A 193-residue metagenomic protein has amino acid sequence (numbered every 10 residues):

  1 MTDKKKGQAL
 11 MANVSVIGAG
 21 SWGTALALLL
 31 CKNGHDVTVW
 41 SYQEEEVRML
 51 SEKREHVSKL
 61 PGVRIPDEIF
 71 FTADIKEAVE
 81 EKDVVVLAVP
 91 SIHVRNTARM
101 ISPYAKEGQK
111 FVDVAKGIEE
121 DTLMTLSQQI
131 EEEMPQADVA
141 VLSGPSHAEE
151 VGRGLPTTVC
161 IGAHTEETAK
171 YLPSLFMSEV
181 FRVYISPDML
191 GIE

Functional and structural regions predicted by a protein language model:
K4-P61, F70-A73: NAD(P)+-binding Rossmann beta1-loop-alpha1 motif at the extreme N-terminus of oxidoreductases
V14, V37, A137-V139, V183: Hydrophobic anchor at the start of a short beta-strand that flanks the dinucleotide cofactor-binding loop
I65, T72-E80, V84-P156, L172-S174: Rossmann-like NAD(P)(H) cofactor-binding subdomain of soluble oxidoreductases
E68-F70, F181: Short, conserved active-site loop motifs that form the nucleotide-linked donor/cofactor pocket
P145-R153, E179-E193: Conserved Rossmann-fold dehydrogenase catalytic segment
P156-V159, K170, L190-E193: Active-site-proximal catalytic alpha-helix in oxidoreductases
